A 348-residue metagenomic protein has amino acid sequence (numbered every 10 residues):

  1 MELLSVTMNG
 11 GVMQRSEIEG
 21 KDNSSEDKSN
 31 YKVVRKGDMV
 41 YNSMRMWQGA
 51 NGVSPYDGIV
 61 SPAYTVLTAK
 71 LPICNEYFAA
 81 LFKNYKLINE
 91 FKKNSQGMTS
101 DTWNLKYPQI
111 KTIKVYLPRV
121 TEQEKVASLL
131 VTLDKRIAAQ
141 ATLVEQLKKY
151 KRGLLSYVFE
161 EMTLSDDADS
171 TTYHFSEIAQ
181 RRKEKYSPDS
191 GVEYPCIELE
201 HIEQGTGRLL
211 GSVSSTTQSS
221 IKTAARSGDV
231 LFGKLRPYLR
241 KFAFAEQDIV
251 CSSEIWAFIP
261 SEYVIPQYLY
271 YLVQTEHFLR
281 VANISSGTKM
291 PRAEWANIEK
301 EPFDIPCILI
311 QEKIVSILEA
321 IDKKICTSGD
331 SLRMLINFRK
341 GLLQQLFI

Functional and structural regions predicted by a protein language model:
E2-K36, S176-Y186, V192-S227, E246: Sequence-specific dsDNA recognition surfaces
S29-K32, K36-L87, K106, I221-E276 (+1 more regions): A short beta-sheet element
G58-T65, M98-T121, L235, V250-W256 (+1 more regions): A short glycine-rich beta-alpha junction/loop motif
T112, V120, E161-Y186, K300: Non-catalytic DNA-recognition/assembly elements of restriction-modification systems
L117-D169, P302-I348: Amphipathic alpha-helical coiled-coil/heptad-repeat segments
